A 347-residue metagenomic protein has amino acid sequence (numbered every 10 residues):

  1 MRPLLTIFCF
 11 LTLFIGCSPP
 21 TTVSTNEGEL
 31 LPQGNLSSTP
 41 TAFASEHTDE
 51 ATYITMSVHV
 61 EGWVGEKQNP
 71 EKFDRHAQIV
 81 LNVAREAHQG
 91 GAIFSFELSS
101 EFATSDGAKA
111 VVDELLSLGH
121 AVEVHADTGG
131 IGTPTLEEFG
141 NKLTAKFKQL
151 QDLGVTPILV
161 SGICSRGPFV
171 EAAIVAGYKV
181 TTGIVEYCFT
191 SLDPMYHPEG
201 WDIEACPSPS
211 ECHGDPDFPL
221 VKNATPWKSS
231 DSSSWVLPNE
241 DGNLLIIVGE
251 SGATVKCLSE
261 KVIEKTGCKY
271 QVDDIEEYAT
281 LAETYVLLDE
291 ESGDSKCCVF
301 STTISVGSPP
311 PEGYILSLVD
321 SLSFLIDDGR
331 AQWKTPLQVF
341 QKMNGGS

Functional and structural regions predicted by a protein language model:
R2-C9: Sec-dependent signal peptide recognition, specifically the positively charged N-region followed immediately by
I15-G16: C-terminal motif of bacterial Sec signal peptides marking the signal peptidase cleavage site
P19-S45: Ser/Thr-rich, Proline-interspersed low-complexity disordered segments
P40-E114, D294-Y314, L318-W333, L337-Q341: Active-site beta->alpha N-cap acidic-glycine motif
P70, D74-Q78, E137-N141, V272-E276: Conserved phosphate-coordination/catalytic loops
H76-V83, K142, K146, L150 (+2 more regions): Alpha-helical packing segments of well-folded alpha/beta enzyme cores
G90-F169, F189-L192, G242, G249-C257 (+2 more regions): Metal-dependent polysaccharide deacetylase catalytic core of the NodB/CE4 family, i.e., the active-site-bearing domain
P157-G293: Active-site-adjacent pocket scaffolds in enzyme catalytic domains
